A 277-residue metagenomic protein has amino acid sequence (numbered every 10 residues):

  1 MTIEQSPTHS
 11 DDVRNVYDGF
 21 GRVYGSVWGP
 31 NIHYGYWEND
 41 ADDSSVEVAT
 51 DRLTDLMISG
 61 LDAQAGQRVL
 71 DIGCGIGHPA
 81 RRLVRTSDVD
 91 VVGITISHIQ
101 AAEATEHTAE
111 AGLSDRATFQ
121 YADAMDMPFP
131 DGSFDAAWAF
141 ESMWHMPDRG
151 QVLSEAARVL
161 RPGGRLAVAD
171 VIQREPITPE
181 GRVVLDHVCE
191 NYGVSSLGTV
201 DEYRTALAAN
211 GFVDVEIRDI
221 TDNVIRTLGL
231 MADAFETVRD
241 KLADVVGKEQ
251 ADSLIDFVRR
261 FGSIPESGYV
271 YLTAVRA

Functional and structural regions predicted by a protein language model:
M1-S26: N-terminal auxiliary segments of SAM/dcSAM-dependent transferases
P30-E38, S44-A65: Conserved alpha-helix/loop element of class I SAM-dependent methyltransferases that forms part of the SAM/SAH-binding
R68-I72, I76-D126: Class I SAM-dependent methyltransferase SAM/SAH-binding core
M125-A136: A short acidic, Gly/Pro-enriched loop at the edge of an enzyme's catalytic core that lines a small-molecule cofactor
G150-R165: A short glycine-rich, Lys/Arg-flanked "PGG" loop and its adjoining helix->strand segment in the class I
I172-V194: Short, glycine-/aromatic-enriched active-site segment of Class I SAM-dependent methyltransferases
S195-G211: Short alpha-helix
T221-P265: C-terminal helical/coil "lid" or tail adjacent to the Rossmann-like core of SAM-dependent
